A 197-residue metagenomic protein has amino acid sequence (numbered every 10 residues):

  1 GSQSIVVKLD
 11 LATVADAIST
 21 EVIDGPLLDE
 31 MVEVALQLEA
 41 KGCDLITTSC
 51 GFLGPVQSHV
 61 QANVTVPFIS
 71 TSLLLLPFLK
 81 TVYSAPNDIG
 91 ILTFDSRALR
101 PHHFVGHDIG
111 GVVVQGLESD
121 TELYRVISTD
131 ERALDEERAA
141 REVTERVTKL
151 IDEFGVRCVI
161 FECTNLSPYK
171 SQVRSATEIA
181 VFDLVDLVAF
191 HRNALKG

Functional and structural regions predicted by a protein language model:
G1-P26, T93-L134: N-terminal glycine-rich anion-binding loop in soluble enzyme alpha/beta folds
S2-L45, S49, H59-A62, N193: Metallocofactor- and cofactor-centric catalytic cores in central/energy metabolism, strongly enriched
L45-Q57, I69-L75, F94-A98, E162-P168: Gly/Ser/Thr-rich loops at beta-strand to alpha-helix junctions that form or flank small-molecule/cofactor-binding
H59-Y83, R174-R192: Short, acidic/small-residue loops that bind anionic groups at enzyme active sites
T81, P101-F104, S171-Q172, A194-L195: Short, well-ordered secondary-structure micro-motifs
D88-L92: Conserved beta-strand elements of the Class I
R138-G155: A short, acidic, amphipathic alpha-helical segment used as a generic capping/interface helix at domain edges
V156-P168, V185-G197: C-terminal and late-domain segments of enzyme folds
